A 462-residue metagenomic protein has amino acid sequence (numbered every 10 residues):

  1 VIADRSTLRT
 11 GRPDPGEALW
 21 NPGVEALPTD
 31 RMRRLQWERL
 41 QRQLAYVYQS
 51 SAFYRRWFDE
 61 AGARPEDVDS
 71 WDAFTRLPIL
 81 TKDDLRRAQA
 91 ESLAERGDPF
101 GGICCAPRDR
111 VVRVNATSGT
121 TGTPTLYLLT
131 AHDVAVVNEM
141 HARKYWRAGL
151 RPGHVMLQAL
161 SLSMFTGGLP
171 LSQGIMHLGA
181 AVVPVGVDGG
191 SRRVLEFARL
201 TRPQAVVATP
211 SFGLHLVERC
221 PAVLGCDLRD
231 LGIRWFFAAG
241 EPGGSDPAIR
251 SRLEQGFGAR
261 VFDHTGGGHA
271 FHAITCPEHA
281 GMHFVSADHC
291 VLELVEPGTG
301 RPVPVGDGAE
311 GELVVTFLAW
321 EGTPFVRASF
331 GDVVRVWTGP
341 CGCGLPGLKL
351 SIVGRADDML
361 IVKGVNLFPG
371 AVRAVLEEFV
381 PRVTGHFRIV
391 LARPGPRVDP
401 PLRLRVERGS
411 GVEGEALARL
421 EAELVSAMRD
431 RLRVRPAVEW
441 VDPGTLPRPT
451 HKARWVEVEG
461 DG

Functional and structural regions predicted by a protein language model:
V1-A116, G122-E139, W146-R147, R403-R405 (+4 more regions): Nucleotide 5′-phosphate-binding alpha/beta core
V137-V155, G190-P203: Conserved ATP-dependent adenylate/AMP-binding module captured primarily in the ANL superfamily
W146-L178: Conserved AMP-binding loop of ANL adenylate-forming enzymes
V155-L157, V223-G243: Conserved helix-loop-beta element of the AMP-binding
V182-A198, F368-A371: ATP-dependent adenylate-forming carboxylate-activation enzymes
V206, V314, L318-V434, W440 (+1 more regions): AMP-binding/adenylate-forming catalytic core of the ANL superfamily
F212-L231, S251-Q255: Adenylate-forming
A238, G243-S245, I249-P340: Conserved AMP-binding/adenylate-forming
